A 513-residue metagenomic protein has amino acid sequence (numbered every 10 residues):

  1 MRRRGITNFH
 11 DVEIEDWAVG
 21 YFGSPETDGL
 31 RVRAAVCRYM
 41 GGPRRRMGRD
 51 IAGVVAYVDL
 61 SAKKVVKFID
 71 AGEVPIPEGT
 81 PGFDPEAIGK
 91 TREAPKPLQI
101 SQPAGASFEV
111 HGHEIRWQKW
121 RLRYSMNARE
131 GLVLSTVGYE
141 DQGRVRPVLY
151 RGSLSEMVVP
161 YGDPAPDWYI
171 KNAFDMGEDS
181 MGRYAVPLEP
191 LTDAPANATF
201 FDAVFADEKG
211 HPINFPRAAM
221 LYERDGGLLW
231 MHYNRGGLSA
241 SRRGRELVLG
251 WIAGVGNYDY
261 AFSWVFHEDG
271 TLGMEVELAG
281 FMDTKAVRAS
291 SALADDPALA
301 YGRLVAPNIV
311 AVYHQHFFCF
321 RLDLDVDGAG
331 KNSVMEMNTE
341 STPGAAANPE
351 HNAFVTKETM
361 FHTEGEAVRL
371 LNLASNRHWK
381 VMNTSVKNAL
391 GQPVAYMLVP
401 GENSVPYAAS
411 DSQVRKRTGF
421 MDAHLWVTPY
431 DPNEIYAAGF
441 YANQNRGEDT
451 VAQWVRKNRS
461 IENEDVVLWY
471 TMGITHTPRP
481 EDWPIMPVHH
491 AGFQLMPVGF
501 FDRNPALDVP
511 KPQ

Functional and structural regions predicted by a protein language model:
M1-G23: Short, non-transmembrane alpha-helical segments in secretory-pathway proteins
E26-M40, L247-L249: A short hydrophobic beta-strand element
G42-L132, T136-T271, E277, F281-S290 (+1 more regions): Extended effector regions of multi-domain proteins
